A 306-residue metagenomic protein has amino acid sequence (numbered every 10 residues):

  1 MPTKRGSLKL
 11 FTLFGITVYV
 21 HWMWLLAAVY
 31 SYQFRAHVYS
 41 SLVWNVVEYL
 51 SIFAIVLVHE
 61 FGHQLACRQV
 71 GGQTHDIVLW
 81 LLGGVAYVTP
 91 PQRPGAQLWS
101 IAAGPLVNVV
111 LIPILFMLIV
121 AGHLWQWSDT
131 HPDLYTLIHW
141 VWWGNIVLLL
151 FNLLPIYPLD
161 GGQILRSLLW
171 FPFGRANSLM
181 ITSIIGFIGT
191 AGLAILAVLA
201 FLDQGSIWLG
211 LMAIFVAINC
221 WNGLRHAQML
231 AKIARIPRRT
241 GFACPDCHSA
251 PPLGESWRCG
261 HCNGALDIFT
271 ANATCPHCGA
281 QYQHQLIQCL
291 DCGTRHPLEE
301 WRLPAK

Functional and structural regions predicted by a protein language model:
M1-L286, L290-K306: Hydrophobic transmembrane alpha-helices and their immediate loop junctions in multi-pass integral membrane proteins
